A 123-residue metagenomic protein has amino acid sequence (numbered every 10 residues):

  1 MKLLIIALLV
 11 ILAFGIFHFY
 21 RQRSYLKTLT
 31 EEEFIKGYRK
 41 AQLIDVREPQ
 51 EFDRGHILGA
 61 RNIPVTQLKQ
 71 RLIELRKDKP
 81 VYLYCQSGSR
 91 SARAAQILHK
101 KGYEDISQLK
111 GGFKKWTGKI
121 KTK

Functional and structural regions predicted by a protein language model:
M1-E31, G37-A41, P49-P80, S89-K123: Rhodanese-like catalytic fold shared by cysteine-dependent sulfurtransferases and DSP/PTP-type phosphatases
Y84: Short, surface-exposed ligand- or partner-binding patches at beta-edge/loop junctions that are enriched in aromatics
